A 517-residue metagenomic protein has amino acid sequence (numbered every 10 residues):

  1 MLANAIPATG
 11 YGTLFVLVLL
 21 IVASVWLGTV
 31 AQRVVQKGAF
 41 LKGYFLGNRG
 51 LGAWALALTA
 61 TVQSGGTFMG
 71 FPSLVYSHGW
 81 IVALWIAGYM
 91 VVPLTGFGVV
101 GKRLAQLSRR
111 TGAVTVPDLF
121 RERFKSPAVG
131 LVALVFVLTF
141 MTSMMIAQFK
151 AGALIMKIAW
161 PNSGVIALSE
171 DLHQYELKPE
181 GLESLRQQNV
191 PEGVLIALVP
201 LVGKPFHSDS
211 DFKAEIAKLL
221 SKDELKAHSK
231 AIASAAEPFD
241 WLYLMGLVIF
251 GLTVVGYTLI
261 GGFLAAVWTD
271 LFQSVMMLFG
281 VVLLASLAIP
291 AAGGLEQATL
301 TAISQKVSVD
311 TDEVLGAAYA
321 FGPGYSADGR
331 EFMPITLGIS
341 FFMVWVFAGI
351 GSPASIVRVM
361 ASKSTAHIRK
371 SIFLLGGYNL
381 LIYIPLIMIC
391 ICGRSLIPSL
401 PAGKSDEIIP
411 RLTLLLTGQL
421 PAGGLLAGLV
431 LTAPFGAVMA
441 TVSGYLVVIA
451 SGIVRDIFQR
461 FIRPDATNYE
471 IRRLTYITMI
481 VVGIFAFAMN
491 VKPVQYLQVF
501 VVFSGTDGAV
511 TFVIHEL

Functional and structural regions predicted by a protein language model:
L2-G10, L46-L51, G70-S77, I81-A87 (+3 more regions): Loop-to-helix junctions at membrane interfaces in multi-pass transport proteins
L2-M69, G261: Membrane-interface "cap" regions at the ends of multi-pass membrane proteins
A5, T9, G66-I81, M144-I155 (+8 more regions): Transmembrane helix-loop junctions in multi-pass membrane proteins
A8-Q32, L74-V114, L337-V344, A427: Extracellular loop-to-transmembrane helix junctions
L51-T59, T95-F97, S126-F140, L247-F250 (+4 more regions): Select transmembrane alpha-helical segments in multipass membrane proteins
G112-K125, G261-S274, G351-I384, T441 (+2 more regions): Hydrophobic, small-residue-rich membrane helices and short re-entrant helix-turn-helix hairpins that build
R123-L131, L138, S169-P200, K204-K222 (+3 more regions): Loop-to-transmembrane helix boundary motifs in multi-pass membrane proteins
F136-I155, F347-A348, L426-Q459: Membrane-helix boundary/coupling elements in multi-pass transport proteins
